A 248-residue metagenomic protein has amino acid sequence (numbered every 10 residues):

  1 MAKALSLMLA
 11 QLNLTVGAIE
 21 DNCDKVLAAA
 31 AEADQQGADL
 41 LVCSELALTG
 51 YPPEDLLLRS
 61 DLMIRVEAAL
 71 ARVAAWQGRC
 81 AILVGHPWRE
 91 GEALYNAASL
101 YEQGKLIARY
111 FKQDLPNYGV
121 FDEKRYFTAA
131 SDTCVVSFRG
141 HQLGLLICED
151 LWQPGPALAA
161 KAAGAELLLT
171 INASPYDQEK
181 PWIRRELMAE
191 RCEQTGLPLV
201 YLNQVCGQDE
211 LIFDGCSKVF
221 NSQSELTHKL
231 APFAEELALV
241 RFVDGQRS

Functional and structural regions predicted by a protein language model:
M1-S248: Enzyme catalytic cores with a strong preference for nitrogen-chemistry domains
